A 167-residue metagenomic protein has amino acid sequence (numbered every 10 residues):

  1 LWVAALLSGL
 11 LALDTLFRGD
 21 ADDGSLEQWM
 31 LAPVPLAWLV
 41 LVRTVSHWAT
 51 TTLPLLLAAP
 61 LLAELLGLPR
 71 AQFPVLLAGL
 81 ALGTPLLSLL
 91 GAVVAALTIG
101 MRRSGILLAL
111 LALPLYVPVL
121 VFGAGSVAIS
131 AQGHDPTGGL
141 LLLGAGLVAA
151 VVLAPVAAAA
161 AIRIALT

Functional and structural regions predicted by a protein language model:
L1-L13, F17: Long, hydrophobic alpha-helical segments
R18-S46: Helix-loop-helix units of permease transmembrane domains in multi-pass membrane transporters, especially ABC
L41-L66, L86, L90, G123-A124: Hydrophobic alpha-helical transmembrane segments that constitute the membrane-spanning cores of multi-pass membrane
P60-A81, V127-L142, A165: Membrane-interfacial helix-loop-helix connectors in multipass membrane proteins
L77-A96, V148-A149, L153: Hydrophobic alpha-helical transmembrane segments of polytopic membrane proteins
S88-A95, P118-Q132: Transmembrane alpha-helical segments of integral membrane proteins
R102-P118: Pore- or pathway-lining transmembrane helices of multi-pass membrane proteins that form conduits for solutes/ions
V148-T167: Junction motif at the cytosolic side of a transmembrane helix
